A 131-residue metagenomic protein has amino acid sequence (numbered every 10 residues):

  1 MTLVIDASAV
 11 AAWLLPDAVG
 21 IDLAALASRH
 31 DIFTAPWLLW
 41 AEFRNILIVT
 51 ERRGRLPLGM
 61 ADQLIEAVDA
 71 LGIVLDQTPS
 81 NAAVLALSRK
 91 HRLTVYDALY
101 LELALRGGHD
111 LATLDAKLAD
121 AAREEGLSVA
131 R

Functional and structural regions predicted by a protein language model:
M1-L38, T50-D62, E125: Short, well-structured N-terminal submotif of metal-dependent ribonuclease cores
M1-T2, W40, L93, L101-R131: Acidic, PIN/NYN-like endoribonuclease modules and their adjacent C-terminal/linker elements
A7, L15-V19, Q63, L71-D76 (+2 more regions): Contiguous, function-dense segments enriched for cysteine-driven chemistry and partner/ligand-binding capacity
W13, F33-W37, Q77, T94 (+1 more regions): Active-site-adjacent beta-strand anchor residues
W37, M60-H91, E102: Acidic catalytic patch
F43: Entry/capping segment at the start of metal-dependent catalytic domains with acidic active-site entry clusters
L47-E51, G72, G108: Short amphipathic alpha-helical interaction patches enriched in hydrophobic/aromatic residues with interspersed Lys/Arg
